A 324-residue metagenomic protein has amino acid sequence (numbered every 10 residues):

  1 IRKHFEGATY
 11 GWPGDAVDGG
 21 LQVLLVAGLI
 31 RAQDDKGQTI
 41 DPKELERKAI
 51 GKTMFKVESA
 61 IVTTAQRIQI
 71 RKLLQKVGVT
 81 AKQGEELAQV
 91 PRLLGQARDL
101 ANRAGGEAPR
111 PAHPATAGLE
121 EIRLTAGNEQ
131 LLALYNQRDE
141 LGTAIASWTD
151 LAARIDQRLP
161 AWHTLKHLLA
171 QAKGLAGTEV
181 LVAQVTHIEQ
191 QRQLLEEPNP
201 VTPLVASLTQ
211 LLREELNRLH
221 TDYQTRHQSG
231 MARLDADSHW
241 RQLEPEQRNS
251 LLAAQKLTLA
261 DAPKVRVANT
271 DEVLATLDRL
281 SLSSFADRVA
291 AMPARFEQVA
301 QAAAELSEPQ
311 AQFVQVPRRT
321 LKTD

Functional and structural regions predicted by a protein language model:
R2-G37: Charge-enriched amphipathic alpha-helical scaffolds
H4, A8, G14, A27 (+1 more regions): Long low-complexity, intrinsically disordered regions
D15-D18, A32-Q38, I50-K56, A101-E107 (+1 more regions): Short, charged low-complexity intrinsically disordered segments located at boundaries of structured domains
V23-R67: Charged low-complexity interaction tracts in eukaryotic proteins
